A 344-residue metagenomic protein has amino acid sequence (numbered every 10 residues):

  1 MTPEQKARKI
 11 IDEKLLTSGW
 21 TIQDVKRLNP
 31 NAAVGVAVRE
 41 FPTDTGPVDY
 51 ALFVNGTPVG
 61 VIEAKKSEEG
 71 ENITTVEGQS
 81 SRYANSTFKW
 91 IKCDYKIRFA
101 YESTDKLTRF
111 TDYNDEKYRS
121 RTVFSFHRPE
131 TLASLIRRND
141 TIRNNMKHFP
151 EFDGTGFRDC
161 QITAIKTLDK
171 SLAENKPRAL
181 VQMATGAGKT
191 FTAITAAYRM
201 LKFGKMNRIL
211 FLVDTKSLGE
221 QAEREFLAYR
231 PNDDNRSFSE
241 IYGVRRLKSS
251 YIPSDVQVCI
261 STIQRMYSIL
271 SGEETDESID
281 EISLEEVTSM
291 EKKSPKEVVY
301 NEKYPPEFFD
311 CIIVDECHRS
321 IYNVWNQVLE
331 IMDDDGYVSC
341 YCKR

Functional and structural regions predicted by a protein language model:
M1-R208, S217-D233, S254-V258, Q264 (+4 more regions): ATP-dependent helicase/translocase motor core
N85-T87, I91-K92, I97-R98, F238-Y242 (+2 more regions): Phosphate/diphosphate-binding loops
S86, V298-P305, R319-Y337: Short, conserved "post-DEAD/DEAH" coupling segment immediately C-terminal to helicase motif II within the SF2/RecA-like
F157, F211, V314: Conserved SAM-binding loop
A196, R246-L247, N323-W325: Short beta-alpha junctions and helix-cap segments that line functional grooves
D214, E316, Y341-C342: Conserved H-loop
K216, F238-S249, I263-S268: Conserved helicase motor
T262, D315-E316: Walker B catalytic acidic pair
